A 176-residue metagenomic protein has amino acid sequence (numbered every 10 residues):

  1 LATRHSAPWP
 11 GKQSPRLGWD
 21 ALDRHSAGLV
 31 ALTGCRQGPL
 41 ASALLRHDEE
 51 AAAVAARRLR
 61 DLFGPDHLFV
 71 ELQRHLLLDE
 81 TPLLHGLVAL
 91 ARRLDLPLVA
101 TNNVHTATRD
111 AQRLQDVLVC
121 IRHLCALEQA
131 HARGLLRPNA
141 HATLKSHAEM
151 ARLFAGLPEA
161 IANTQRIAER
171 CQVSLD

Functional and structural regions predicted by a protein language model:
L1-D176: Phosphodiester-processing cores and adjacent nucleic acid-binding clamps
